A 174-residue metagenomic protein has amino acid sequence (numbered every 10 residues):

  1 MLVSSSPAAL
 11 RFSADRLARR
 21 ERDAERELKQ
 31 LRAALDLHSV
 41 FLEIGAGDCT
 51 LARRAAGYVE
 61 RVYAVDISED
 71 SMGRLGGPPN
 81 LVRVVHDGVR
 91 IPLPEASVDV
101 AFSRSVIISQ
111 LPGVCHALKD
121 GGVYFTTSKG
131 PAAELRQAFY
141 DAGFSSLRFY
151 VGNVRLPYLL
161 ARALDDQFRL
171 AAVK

Functional and structural regions predicted by a protein language model:
S6-E25: Class I SAM-dependent methyltransferase Rossmann-like catalytic core, especially the SAM/SAH-binding loop
R20-S39: Conserved alpha-helix/loop element of class I SAM-dependent methyltransferases that forms part of the SAM/SAH-binding
H38-G47: Conserved class I S-adenosyl-L-methionine
D48-R90: Class I SAM-dependent methyltransferase SAM/SAH-binding core
V89-A101: A short acidic, Gly/Pro-enriched loop at the edge of an enzyme's catalytic core that lines a small-molecule cofactor
L111-V123: A short glycine-rich, Lys/Arg-flanked "PGG" loop and its adjoining helix->strand segment in the class I
S145-R155: Conserved S-adenosyl-L-methionine
L156-K174: Core SAM-dependent methyltransferase catalytic element
